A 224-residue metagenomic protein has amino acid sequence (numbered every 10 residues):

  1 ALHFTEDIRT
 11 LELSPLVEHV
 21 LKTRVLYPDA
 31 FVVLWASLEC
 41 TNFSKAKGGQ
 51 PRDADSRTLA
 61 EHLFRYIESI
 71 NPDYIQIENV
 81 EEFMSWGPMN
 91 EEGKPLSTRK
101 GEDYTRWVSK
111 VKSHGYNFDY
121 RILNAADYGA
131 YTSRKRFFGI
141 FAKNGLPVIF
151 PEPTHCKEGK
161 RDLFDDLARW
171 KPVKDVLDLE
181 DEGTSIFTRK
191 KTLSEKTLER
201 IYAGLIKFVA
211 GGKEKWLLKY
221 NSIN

Functional and structural regions predicted by a protein language model:
A1-T10: SAM cofactor-binding core of SAM-dependent methyltransferases, primarily the Rossmann-like beta-alpha-beta module
L13-V33, C40-N224: Class I S-adenosyl-L-methionine
